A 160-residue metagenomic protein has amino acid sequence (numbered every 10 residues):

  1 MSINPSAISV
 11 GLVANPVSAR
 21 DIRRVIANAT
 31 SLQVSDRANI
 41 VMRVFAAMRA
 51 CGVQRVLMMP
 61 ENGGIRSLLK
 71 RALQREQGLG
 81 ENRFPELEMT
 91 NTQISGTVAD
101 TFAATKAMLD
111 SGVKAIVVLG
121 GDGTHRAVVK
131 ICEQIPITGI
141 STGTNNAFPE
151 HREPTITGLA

Functional and structural regions predicted by a protein language model:
S2-A115: ATP/NTP phosphate-donor binding region
I8, I26-N28, L32, E133 (+2 more regions): Catalytic, metal-anchored helix/loop core of enzyme active sites in primary metabolism
A14, M59-E61, L119-D122, I140-T142: Glycine-rich beta-strand-to-loop/alpha-helix junction loops that act as flexible
I26-A29, L68-K70, H125, T144 (+2 more regions): Generic alpha-helix signal with a bias toward terminal, lower-confidence helices and secondary-structure junctions
D100-T101, G120-G121, I156-A160: Active-site glycine-rich loop that binds ribose-phosphate moieties when present
A115-L119, R126-T155: Short, acidic/small-residue loops that bind anionic groups at enzyme active sites
